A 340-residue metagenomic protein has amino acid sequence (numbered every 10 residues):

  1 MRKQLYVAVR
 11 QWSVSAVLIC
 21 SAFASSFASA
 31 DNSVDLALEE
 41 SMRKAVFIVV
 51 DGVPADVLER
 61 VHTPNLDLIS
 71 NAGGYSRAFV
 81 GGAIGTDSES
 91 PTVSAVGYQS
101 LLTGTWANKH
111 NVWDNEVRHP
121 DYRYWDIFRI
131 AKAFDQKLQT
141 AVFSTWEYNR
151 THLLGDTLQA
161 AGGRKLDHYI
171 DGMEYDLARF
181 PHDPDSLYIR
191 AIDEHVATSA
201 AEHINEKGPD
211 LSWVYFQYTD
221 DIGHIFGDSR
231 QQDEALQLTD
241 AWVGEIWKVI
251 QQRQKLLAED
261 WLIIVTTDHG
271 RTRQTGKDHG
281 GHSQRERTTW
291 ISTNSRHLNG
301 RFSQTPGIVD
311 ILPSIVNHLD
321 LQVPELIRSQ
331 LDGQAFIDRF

Functional and structural regions predicted by a protein language model:
W12-A24: Bacterial N-terminal signal peptides
D31-Y75: Active-site-proximal N-terminal segment of extracellular/periplasmic enzymes that hydrolyze or transfer
V46-V49, D56, S76-F79, S100-L102 (+5 more regions): Structural recognition of the beta-strand scaffold that forms the well-ordered cores of secreted hydrolase catalytic
F47, N65, L238-H279, I315: Metal-dependent active-site segment of extracytoplasmic phospho-/sulfohydrolases and closely related
D56-V93, G104, A141: Short, structured active-site-proximal loop/turn typified by the sulfatase FGly-forming signature C/S-X-P-X-R
G97-Y98, L102-T105, H279-V323, I337: Substrate-binding rim/cap in mid-to-C-terminal beta-strand-loop elements of soluble/periplasmic
N108, V112-W113, H119-P184: Catalytic-site neighborhoods of secreted/periplasmic enzymes that process anionic sulfate/phosphate groups
G155-L158, G172, T198-E245: Active-site His/acidic residue clusters
